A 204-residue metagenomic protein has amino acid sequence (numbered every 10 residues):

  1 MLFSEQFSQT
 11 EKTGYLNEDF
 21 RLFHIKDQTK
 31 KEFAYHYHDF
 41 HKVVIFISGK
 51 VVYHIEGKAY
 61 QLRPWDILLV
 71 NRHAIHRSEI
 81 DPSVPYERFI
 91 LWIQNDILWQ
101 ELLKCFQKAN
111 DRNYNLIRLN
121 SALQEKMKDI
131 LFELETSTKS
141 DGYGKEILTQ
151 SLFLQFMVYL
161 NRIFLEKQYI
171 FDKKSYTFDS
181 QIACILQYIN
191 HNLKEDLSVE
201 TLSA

Functional and structural regions predicted by a protein language model:
M1-I67, A74, P82, W99-D111: Generic protein-terminus/edge-of-domain signal
H38-H41, S151, S180: Aromatic- and histidine-enriched alpha-helix N-cap/loop-to-helix transition segments that scaffold the rims
K42-I45, K126, I130-E133, L152 (+1 more regions): Amphipathic, well-ordered alpha-helical segments in soluble domains
H73-L98: Ligand-binding loop in jelly-roll beta-barrel domains
Q94-L103, Q124: Helical hydrophobic small-molecule/effector-binding pocket
N113-Q124, T138-T149, V158-A204: Short, Lys/Arg-enriched, Trp-marked, Pro/Gly-tolerant hinge/linker segments that flank
